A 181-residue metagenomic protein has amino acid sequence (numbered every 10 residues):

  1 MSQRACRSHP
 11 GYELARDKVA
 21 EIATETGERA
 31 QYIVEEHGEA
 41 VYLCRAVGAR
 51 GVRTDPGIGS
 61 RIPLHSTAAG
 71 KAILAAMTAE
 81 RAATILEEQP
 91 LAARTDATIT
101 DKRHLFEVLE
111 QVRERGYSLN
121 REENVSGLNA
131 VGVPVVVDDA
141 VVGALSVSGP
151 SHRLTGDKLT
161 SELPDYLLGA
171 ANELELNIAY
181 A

Functional and structural regions predicted by a protein language model:
M1, L91-A92, P150-L154: A short, flexible beta-alpha/helix-coil linker loop
Q3-Q89: Amphipathic alpha-helical effector-binding/dimerization core of metabolite-sensing transcriptional regulators
L14-I22, L86-G132, G169, L176-N177: Short, basic/aromatic recognition patches
Q31, A130-G132, A144-S146: Short hydrophobic beta-strand segments that form the core of ligand-binding sensory/regulatory domains
L43-R45, E122, A144: Residue-level detector of high-confidence beta-strand sites
V135-D138: Sensor-regulatory modules in signal-transduction proteins
V142-A181: Juxtadomain coupling helices with adjacent low-complexity linkers
